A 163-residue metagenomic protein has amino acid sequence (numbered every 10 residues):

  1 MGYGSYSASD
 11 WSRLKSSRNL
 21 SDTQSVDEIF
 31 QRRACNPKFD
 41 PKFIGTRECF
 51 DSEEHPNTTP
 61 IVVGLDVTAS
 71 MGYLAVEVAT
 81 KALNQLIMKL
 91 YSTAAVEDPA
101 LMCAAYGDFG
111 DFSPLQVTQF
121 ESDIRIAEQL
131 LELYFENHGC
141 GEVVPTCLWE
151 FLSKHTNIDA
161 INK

Functional and structural regions predicted by a protein language model:
M1, N84-I87, H155: N-terminal leader/presequence segments that precede the conserved core
G2-V62, A69-V76, M88-K89: Acidic, polar low-complexity linker/tail segments
I44, F50-H55, S92-A95, K154-N162: Surface-exposed acidic, glycine-flexible loop patches that form ligand/cofactor-binding and adhesion interfaces
G45-S52, S113-Q129: Short, Lys/Arg-enriched charge-dense amphipathic segments
E54-V117, L148: Von Willebrand factor
S122-N162: Von Willebrand factor
